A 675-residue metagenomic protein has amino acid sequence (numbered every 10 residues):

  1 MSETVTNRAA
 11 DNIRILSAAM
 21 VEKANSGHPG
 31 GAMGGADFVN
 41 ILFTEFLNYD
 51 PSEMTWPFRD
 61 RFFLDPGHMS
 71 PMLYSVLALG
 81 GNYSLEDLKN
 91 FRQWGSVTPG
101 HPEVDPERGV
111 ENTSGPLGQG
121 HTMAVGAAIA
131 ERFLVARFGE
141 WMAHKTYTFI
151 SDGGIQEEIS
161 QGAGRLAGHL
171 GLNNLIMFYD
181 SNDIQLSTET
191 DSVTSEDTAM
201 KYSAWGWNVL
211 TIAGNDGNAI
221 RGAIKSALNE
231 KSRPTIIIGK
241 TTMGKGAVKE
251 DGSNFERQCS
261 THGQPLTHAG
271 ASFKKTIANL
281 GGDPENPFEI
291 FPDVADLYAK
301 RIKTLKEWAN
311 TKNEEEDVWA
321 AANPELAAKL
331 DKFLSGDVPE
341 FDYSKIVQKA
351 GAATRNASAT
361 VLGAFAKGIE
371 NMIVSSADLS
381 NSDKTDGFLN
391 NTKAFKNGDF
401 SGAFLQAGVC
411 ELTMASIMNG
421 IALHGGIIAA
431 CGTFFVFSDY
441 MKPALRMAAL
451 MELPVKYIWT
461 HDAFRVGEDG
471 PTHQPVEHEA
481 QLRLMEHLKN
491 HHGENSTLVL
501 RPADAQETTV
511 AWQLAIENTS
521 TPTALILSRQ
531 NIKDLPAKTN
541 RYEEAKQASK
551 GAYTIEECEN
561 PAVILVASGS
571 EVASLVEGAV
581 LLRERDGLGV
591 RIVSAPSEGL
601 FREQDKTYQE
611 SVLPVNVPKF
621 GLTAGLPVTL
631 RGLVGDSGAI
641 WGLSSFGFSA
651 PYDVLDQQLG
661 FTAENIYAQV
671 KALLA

Functional and structural regions predicted by a protein language model:
M1-K145, A295-I526, Q530-K533, S594 (+3 more regions): Thiamine diphosphate
Q93-D105, M123, I129, F133-A143 (+6 more regions): Thiamine diphosphate
G126, H144-E157: DG-centered beta-turn motif at the end of beta-strands
Y147, I373, I564-V566: Conserved beta-strand elements of the Class I
T148-F149, M177, S375, F620: Residue-level marker for buried hydrophobic side chains located in beta-strands that build the well-ordered beta-sheet
S151, Y179-D180, G239, A377 (+1 more regions): Active-site flanking residues adjacent to catalytic metal/cofactor-binding acidic residues
G154, T242, S380: Catalytic metal-binding/acid-base residues of hydrolase active sites
S272-A278, D293-L297, K303: N-terminal hydrophobic/helix-forming segments and targeting peptides
